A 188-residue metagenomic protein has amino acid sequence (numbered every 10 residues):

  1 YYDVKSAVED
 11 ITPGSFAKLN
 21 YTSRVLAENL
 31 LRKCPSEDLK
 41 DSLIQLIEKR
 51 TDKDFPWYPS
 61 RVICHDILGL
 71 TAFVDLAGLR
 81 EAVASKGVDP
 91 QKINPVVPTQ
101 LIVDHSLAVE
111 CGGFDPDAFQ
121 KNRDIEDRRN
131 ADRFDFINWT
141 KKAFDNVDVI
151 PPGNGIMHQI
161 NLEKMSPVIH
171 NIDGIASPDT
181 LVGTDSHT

Functional and structural regions predicted by a protein language model:
Y1-T188: Fe-S-dependent hydro-lyases/dehydratases of central metabolism
